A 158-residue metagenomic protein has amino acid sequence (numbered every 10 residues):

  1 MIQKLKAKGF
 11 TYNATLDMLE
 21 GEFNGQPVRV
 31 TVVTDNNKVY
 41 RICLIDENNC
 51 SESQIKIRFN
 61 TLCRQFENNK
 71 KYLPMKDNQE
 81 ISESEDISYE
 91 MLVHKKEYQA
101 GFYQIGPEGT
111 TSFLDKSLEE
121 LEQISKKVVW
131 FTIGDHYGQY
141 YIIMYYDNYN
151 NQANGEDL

Functional and structural regions predicted by a protein language model:
M1-P27: Start-of-domain marker
I2-Y12, N48-L158: Non-cytosolic coordination micro-motifs
L16-M18, N37-V39, Y137-Y141: A generic structural signal for beta-strand entry/edge sites
F23-Q65: Mid-chain, structured segments of secreted extracytoplasmic proteins
